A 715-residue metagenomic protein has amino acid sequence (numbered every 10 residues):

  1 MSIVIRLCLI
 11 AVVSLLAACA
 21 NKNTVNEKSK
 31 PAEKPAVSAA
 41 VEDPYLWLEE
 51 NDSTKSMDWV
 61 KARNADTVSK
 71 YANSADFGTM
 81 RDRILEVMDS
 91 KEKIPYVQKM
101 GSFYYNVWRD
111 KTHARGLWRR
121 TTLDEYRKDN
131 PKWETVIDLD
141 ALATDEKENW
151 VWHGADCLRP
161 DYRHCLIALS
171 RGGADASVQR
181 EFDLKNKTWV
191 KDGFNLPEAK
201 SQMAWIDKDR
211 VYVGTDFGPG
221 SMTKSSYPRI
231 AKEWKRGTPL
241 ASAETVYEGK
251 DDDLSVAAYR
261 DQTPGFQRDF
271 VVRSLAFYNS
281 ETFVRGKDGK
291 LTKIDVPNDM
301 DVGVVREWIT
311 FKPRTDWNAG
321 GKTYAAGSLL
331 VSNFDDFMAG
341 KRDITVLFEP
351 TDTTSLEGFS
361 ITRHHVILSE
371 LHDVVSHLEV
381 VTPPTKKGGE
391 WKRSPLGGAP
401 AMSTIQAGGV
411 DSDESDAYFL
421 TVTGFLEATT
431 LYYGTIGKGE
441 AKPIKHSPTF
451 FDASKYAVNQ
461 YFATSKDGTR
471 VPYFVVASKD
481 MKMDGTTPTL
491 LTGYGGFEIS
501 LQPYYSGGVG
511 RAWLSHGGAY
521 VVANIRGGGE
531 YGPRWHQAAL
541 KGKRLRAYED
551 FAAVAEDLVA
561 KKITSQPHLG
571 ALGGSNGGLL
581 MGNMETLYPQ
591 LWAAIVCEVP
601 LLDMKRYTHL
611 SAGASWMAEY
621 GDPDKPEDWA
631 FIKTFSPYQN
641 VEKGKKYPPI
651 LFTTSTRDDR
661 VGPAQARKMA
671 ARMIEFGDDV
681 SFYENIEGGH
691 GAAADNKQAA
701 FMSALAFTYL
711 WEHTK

Functional and structural regions predicted by a protein language model:
M1-R6: Positively charged n-region of N-terminal signal peptides that target proteins for export
L7-S14, C19-K438, D452-A453, Q502 (+3 more regions): Beta-propeller folds
E125-D129, G172-A174, L184-T188, I206 (+11 more regions): Secondary-structure transition/capping motifs at alpha-helix termini and the adjoining loop/turn into the next element
T135, T245, E440, A519 (+1 more regions): Conserved beta-strand segments of alpha/beta enzyme cores
I137-D161, A168-A176, K185-G193, A399 (+7 more regions): Cap/lid segment of the alpha/beta-hydrolase catalytic domain
A204, Y212, D269-F270, F283-V284 (+18 more regions): Structured core elements
V509, S515, V522-K715: Active-site-proximal cap/loop segments of hydrolase catalytic domains
